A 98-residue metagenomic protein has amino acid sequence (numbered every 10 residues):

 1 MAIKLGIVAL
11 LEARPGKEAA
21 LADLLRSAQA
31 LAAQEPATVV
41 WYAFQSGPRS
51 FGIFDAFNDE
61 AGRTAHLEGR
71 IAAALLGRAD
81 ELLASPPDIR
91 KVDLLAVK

Functional and structural regions predicted by a protein language model:
M1-G6, L10-E12, V39-R49, A74-K98: Glycine-rich beta-strand-turn "strand-cap" elements at beta-sheet edges
I3-K4, A22, D59-G62, V97-K98: N-proximal accessory regions
V8, L25, F54-A56: Residue-level detection of beta-strand scaffold positions
L10-A22: Short, surface-exposed ligand-recognition loops at beta-strand->loop->(often short) alpha-helix junctions that present
R14-G16, S46, N58-E60: Short coil/turn motifs at secondary-structure junctions
A19, R49, G62, H66: Active-site-proximal flexible loops/turns
S27-V40, A56-R90: An amphipathic, aromatic/His-enriched active-site/gating alpha helix that lines ligand/cofactor pockets
